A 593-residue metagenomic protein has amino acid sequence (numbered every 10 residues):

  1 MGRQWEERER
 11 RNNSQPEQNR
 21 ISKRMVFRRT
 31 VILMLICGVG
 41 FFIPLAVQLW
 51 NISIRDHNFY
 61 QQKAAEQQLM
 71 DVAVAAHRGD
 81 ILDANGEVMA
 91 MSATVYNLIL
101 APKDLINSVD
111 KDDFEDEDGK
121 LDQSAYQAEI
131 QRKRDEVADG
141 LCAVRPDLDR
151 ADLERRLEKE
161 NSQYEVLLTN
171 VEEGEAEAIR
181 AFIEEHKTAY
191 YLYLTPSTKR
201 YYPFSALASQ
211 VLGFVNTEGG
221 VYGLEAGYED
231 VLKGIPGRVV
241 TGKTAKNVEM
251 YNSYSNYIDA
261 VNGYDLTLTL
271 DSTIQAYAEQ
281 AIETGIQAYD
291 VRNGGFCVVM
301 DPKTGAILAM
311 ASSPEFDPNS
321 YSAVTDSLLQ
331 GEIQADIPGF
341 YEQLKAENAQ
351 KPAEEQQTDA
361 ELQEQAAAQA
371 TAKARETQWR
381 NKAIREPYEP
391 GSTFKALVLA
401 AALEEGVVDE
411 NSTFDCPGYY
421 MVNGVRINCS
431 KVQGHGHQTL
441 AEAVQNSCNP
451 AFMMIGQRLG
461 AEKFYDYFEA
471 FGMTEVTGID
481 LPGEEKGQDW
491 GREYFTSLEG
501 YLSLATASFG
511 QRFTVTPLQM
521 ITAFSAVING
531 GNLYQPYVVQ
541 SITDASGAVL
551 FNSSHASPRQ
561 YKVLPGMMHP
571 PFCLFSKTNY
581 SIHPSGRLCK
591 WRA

Functional and structural regions predicted by a protein language model:
M1-L362, Q378, P387, E462-G472 (+1 more regions): Periplasmic/cell-envelope proteins involved in peptidoglycan metabolism and beta-lactam response
R8-N12, A90, Y96, T244-Y257 (+2 more regions): Beta-lactam-recognizing serine transpeptidase/beta-lactamase-like catalytic domain environment
